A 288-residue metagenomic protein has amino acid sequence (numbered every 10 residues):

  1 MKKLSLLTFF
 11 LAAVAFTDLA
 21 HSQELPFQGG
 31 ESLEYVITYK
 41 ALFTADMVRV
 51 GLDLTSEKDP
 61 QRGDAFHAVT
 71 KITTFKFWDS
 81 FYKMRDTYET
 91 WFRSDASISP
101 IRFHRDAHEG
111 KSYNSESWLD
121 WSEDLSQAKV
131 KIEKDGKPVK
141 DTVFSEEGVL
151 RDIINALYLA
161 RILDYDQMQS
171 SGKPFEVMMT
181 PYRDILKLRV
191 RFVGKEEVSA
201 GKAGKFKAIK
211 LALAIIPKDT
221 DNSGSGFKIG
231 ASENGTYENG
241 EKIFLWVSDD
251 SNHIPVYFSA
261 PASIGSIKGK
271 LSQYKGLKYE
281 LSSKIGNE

Functional and structural regions predicted by a protein language model:
L4-S5, E197: Residue-level detector of intrinsically disordered/flexible regions characterized by low predicted structural confidence
S5-A15: Bacterial N-terminal signal peptides
A15-F16, K270: Residues in and immediately flanking transmembrane alpha helices
F16-S22: Sec/Tat signal peptide C-region and signal peptidase I cleavage site
Q23-W121, Q167-E288: Acidic, serine/threonine-rich low-complexity disordered tracts
N114-V177, P181: A charged, solvent-exposed segment within the mature domains of Sec-exported extracytoplasmic proteins
